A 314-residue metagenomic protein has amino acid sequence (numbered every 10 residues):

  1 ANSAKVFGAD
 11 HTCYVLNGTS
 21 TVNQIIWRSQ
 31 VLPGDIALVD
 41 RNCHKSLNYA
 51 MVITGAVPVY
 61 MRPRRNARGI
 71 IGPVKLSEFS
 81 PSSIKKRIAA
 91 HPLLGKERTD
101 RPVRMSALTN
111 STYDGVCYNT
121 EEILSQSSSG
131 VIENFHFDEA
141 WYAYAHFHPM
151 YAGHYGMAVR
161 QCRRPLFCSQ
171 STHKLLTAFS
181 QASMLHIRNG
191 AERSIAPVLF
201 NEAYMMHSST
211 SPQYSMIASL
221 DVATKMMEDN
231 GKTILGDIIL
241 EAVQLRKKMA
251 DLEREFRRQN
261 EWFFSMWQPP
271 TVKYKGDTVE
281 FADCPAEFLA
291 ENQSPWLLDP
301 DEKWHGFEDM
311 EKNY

Functional and structural regions predicted by a protein language model:
K5-V6, T19-E253, P285, E302-M310: Conserved PLP-enzyme active-site core in the AAT-like
H11-T12: Accessory N-terminal region flanking or inserted into the helicase ATPase core in nucleic-acid motor proteins
Q244-Y314: Hard-cation-handling environments
